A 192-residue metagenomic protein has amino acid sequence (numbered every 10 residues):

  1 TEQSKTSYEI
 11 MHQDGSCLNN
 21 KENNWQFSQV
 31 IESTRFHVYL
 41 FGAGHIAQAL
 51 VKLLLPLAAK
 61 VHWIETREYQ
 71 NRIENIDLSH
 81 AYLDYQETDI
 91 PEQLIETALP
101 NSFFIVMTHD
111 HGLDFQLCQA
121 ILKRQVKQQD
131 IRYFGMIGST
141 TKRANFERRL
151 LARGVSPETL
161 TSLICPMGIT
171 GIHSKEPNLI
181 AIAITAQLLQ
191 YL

Functional and structural regions predicted by a protein language model:
T1-T66, I73-D77, E96-S102, R148-L151 (+2 more regions): Segments forming oxygen-rich coordination pockets for charged ligands
A43, T66, T108-H109, P166-M167: Fold-independent oxyanion-binding glycine-rich loops and adjacent beta-strand/coil segments at enzyme active sites
G44-H45, G112, T141: Residue-level detector of alpha-helix initiation sites
L50-L53, Q116-I121: A short acidic, amphipathic alpha-helical/loop segment
I64, F103, T108-H109, Q119-R149: ADP-ribose/adenylate-binding Rossmann-like module
S79-Q93: Short acidic-hydrophobic, aromatic-tinged amphipathic segments that line or gate anion-handling sites
I95-L113: Rossmann-like NAD(P)-binding element
I137-L192: Adenosine-phosphate binding glycine-rich loop
